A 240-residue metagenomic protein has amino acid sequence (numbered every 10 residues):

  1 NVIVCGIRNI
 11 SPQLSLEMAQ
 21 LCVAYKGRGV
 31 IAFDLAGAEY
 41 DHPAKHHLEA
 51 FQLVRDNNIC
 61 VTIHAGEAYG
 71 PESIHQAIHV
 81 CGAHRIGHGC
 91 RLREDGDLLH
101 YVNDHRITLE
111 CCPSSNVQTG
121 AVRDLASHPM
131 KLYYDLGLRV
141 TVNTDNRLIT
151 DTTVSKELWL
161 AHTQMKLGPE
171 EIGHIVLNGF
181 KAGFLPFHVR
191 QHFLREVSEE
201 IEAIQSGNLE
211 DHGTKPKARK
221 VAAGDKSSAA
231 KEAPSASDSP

Functional and structural regions predicted by a protein language model:
N1, Q13-A32, E39-I63, E67-G82 (+3 more regions): Histidine/acidic residue-rich metal-binding segments in metalloenzymes
I3-N9, L35-Y40, H64-A68, G89-R91 (+2 more regions): Active-site beta-loop-alpha junctions enriched in small/polar residues
S11-L14, A121, A182-F184: Short, solvent-exposed polar/charged micro-motifs at secondary-structure junctions
D56, C60, I78-R85, N103 (+2 more regions): His/Asp/Glu-enriched, well-ordered alpha-helical/loop segment that forms or immediately abuts the divalent-metal
E72, D95-G96, T119-G120, D151 (+2 more regions): Short secondary-structure boundary/hinge segments and terminal tails
R91-R93, Q118, R123, I149-T150 (+2 more regions): Generic, ordered loop/turn and secondary-structure boundary motif
K166-P234, S239-P240: Mid-to-C-terminal alpha-helical segments outside catalytic/metal-binding sites
